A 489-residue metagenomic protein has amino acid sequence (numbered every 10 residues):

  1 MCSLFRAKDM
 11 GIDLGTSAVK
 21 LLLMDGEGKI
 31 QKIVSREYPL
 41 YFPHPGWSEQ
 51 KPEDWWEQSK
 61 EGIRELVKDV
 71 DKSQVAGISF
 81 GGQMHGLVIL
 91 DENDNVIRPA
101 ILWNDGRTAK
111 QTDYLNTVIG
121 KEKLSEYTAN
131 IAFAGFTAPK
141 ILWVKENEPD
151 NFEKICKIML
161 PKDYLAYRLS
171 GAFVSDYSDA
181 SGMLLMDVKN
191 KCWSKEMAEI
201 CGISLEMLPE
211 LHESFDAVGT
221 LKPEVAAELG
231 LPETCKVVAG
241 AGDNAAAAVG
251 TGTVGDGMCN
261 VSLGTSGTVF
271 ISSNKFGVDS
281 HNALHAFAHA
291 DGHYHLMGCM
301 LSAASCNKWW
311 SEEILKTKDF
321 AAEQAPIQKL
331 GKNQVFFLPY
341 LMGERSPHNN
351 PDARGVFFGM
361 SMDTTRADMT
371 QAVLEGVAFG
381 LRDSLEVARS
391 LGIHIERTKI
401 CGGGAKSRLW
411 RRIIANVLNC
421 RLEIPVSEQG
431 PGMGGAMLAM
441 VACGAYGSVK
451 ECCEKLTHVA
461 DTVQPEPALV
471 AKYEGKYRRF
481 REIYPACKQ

Functional and structural regions predicted by a protein language model:
M1-R98, E126, K154, A226-A227 (+3 more regions): N-terminal glycine/serine-rich phosphate-binding loop of ATP-dependent small-molecule kinases, especially carbohydrate
C2, M10-G11, A109, N116-I131 (+5 more regions): Active-site core segments that coordinate phosphate-bearing ligands/cofactors across diverse enzyme families
F5, G15-A18, Q74, G81-Q83 (+5 more regions): Short, basic and Ser/Thr-rich N-terminal targeting/leader segments
G28, K51, I78, D105 (+3 more regions): Residue-level signal for inorganic ion chemistry
E37-P39, W103, L301: A generic structural motif
P39-E49, K123, V174-S181, I203-M207 (+1 more regions): Gly-rich Lys/Arg/Thr-decorated short loops/hinges at beta-loop-alpha junctions or inter-strand turns that position
R64-W103, I131-T137, A166-D187, E210-E213 (+1 more regions): Short beta-strand-loop/turn "lid" adjacent to the catalytic site in phosphate-handling enzymes
D69-K72, G81, F152, L205 (+2 more regions): Alpha-helix termination/capping residues and helix-transition junctions
